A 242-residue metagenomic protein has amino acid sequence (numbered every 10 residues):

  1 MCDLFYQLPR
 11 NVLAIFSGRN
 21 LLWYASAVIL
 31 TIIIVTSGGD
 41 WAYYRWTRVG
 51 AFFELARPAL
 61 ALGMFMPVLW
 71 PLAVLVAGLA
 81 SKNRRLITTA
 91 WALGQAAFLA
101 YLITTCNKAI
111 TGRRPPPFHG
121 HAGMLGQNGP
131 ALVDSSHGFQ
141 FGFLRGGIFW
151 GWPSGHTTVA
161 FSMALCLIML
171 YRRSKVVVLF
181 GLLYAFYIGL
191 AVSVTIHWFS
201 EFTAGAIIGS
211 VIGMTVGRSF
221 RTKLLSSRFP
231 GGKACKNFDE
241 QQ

Functional and structural regions predicted by a protein language model:
M1-V74, K108-F143, K236, E240-Q241: N-terminal transmembrane-helix/juxtamembrane module of multi-pass inner/ER membrane proteins
L8-P9, S37, L75-R85, L170-R173 (+1 more regions): Structural signal for the C-terminal ends of transmembrane alpha-helices and the immediately following loop
Y24, V28-I29, L93-Y101, T105 (+2 more regions): Alpha-helical transmembrane spans of integral membrane proteins, capturing the lipid-embedded, hydrophobic core of TM
Y24-S26, A90-G94, V177-L182, T203: Hydrophobic alpha-helical transmembrane segments
L30-S37, A100-T105, L183-S193: Aromatic-anchored segments of alpha-helical transmembrane domains
T36-S37, A100-Y101, T105, A109 (+2 more regions): Transmembrane alpha-helical segments of multi-pass membrane transport proteins and ion-pumping complexes
A77-A109: Interfacial segments of alpha-helical transmembrane regions
N128-Q242: Membrane-embedded catalytic cores of phosphoryl/pyrophosphoryl-handling enzymes
